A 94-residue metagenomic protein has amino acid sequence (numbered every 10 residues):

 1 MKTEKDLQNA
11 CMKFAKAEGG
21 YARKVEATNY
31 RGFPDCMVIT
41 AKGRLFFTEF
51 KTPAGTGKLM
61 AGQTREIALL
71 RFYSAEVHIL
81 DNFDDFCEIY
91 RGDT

Functional and structural regions predicted by a protein language model:
M1-T94: Catalytic phosphate/metal-binding cores of nucleic-acid and nucleotide-processing enzymes, i.e., regions that mediate
